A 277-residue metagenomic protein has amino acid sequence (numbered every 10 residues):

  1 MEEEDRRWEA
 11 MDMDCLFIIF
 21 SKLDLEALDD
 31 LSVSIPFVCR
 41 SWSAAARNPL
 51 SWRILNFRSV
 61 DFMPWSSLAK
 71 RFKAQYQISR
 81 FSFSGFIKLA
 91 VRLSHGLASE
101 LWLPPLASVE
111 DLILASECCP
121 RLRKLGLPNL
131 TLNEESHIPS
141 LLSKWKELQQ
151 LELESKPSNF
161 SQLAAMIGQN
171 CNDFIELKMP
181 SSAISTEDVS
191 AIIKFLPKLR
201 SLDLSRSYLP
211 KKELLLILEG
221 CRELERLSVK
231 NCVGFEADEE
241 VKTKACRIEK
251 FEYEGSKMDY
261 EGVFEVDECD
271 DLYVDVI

Functional and structural regions predicted by a protein language model:
M1-I277: The conserved beta-strand core of Leucine-Rich Repeat
